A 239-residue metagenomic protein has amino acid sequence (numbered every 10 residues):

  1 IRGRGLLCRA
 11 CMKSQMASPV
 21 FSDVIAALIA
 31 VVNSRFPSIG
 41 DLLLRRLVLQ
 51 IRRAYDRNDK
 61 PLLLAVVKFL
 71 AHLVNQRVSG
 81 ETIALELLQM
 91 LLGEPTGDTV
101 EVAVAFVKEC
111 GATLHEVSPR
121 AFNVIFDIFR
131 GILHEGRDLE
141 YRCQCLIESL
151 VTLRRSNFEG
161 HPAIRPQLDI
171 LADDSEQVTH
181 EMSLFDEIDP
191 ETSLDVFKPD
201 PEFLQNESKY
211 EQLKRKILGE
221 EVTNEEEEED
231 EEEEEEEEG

Functional and structural regions predicted by a protein language model:
I1-C145, L153-I164, D174-H180, D189-P190 (+2 more regions): Eukaryotic alpha-helical solenoid repeat scaffolds
L150: Structured beta-strand/turn binding interfaces of compact recognition modules in eukaryotic regulators
L168-A172: Conserved P-loop NTPase catalytic core
Q177-G239: Extended alpha-helical domain cores of large, multidomain eukaryotic proteins
